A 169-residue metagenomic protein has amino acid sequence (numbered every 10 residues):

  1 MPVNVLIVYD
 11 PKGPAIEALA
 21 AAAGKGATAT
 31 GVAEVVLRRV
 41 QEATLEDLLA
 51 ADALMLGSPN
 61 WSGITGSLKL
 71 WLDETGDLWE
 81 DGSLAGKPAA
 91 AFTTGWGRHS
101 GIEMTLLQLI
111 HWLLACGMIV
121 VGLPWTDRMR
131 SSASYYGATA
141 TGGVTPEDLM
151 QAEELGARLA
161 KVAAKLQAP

Functional and structural regions predicted by a protein language model:
M1-S83, M129-S131, Y136, A140-P169: N-terminal beta1-alpha1-beta2 submodule of the flavodoxin-like/Rossmannoid cofactor-binding fold
A85-P88: Short, proline-enriched alpha-helix->beta-strand connector loops that line the catalytic pocket of alpha/beta-hydrolase
A90-S131: Short, glycine-/small-residue-rich phosphate/pyrophosphate-handling segment
